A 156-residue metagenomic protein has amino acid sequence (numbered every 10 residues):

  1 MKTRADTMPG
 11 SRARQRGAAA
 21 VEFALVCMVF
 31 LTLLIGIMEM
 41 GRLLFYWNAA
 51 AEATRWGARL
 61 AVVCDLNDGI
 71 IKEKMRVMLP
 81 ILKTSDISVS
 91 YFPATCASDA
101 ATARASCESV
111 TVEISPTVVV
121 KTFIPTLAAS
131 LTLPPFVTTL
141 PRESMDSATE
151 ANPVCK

Functional and structural regions predicted by a protein language model:
K2-K74: Alpha-helical assembly-interface signal, strongest on the long, hydrophobic N-terminal helix that forms
K2-T3, R55-K156: Short, conserved structural patches
